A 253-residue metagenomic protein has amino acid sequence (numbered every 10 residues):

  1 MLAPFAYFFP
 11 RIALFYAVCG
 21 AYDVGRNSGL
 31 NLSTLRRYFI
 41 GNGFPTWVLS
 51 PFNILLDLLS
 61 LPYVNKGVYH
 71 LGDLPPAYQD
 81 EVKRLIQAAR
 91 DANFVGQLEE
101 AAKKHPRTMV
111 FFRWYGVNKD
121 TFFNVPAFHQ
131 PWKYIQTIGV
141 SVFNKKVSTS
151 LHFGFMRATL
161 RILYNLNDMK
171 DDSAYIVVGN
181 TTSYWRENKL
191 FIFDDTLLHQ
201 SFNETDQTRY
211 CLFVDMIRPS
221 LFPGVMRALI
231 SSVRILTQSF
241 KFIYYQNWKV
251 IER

Functional and structural regions predicted by a protein language model:
L2-F15: Transmembrane helix interruption/hinge and helix-loop junction motifs
I12-F128: Non-heme Fe(II)/2-oxoglutarate
A127-K145, A158: A short glycine-rich, His/Asp/Glu-containing loop-to-beta-strand
V142-N144, F155-D171: Short, conserved beta-strand element in jelly-roll/cupin
T149-L151, A174-Y175, F193, H199-E204: Short beta-strand His + acidic residue motifs that chelate non-heme Fe in jelly-roll/DSBH and cupin folds
R161-L166, I192, Q207-P223: A short hydrophobic beta-strand segment most commonly corresponding to one strand of the jelly-roll/cupin
N167-E187: A short beta-strand-loop-beta hairpin characteristic of the jelly-roll/cupin
Y184-L198: Conserved metal-binding segment of the jelly-roll/cupin
